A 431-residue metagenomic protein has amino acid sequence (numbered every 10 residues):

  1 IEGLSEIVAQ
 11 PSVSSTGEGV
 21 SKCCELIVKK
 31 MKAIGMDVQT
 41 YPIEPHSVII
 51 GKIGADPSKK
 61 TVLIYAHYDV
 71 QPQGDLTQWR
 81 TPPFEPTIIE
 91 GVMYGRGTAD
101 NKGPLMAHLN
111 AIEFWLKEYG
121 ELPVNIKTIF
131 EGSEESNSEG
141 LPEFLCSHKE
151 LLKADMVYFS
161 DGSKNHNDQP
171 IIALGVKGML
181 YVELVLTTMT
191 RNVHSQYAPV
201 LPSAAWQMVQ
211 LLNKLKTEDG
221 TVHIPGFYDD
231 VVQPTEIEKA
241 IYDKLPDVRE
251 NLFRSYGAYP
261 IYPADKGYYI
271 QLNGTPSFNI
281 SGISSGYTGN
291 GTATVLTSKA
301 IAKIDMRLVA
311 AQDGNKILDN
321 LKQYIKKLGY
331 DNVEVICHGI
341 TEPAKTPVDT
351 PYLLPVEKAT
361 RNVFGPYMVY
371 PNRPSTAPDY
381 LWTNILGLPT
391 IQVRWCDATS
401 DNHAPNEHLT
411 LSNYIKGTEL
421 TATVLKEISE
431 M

Functional and structural regions predicted by a protein language model:
I1-L76, K299: N-terminal helical capping/dimerization or prosegment-like subdomains of hydrolases acting on amide or phosphate bonds
K59-F130, E150, K416: Active-site metal-coordination/substrate-binding segment of hydrolases, especially metallo-dependent peptidases
D69, L215-D219, K322-D331: A common structural junction motif
N101-G175: Acidic/histidine-rich catalytic neighborhood of metal-dependent amide-processing enzymes
E143, A198-G220: A short core secondary-structure module
H166-N167, H223-K299, R307-N320, L328 (+1 more regions): An extended, acidic, His-containing surface patch that forms the Zn2+-binding/catalytic region of metallohydrolases
I171-T187, I391-W395: Flexible glycine/proline-rich, aromatic-decorated loop/lid segments
